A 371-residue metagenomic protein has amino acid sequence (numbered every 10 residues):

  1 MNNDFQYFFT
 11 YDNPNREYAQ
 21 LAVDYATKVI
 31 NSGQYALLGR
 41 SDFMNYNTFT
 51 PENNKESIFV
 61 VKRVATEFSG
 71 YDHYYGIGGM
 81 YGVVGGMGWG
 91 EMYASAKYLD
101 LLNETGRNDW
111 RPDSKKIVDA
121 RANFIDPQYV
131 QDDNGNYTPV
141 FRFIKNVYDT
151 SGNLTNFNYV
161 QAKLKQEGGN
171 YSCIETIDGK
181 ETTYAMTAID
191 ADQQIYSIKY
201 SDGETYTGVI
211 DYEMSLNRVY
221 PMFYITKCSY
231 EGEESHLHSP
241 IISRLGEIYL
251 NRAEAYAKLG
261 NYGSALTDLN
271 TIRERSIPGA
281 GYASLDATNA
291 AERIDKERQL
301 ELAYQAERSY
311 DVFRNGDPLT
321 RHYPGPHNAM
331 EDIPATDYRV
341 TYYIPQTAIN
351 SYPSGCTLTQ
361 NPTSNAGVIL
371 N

Functional and structural regions predicted by a protein language model:
M1-Y75, K116-N371: Acidic/polar-rich alpha-helix caps and helix-coil junctions
G79-E104, D109-R111: Short, cationic low-complexity segments
